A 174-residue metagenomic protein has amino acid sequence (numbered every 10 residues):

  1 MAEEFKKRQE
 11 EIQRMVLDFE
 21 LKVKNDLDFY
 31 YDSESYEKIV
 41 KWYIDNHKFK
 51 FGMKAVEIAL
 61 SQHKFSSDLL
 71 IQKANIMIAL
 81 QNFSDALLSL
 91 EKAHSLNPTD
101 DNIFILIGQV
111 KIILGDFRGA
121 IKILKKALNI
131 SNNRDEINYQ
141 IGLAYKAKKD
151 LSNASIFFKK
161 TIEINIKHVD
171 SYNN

Functional and structural regions predicted by a protein language model:
D32-S33, S67-D68, D100-N102, R134-E136 (+1 more regions): Helix-start (N-cap) detector for alpha-helical repeat units in TPR-like alpha-solenoids, especially tetratricopeptide
Q62-H63, S95-N97, I130-S131, I164: Structural marker of alpha-solenoid helical repeat scaffolds
